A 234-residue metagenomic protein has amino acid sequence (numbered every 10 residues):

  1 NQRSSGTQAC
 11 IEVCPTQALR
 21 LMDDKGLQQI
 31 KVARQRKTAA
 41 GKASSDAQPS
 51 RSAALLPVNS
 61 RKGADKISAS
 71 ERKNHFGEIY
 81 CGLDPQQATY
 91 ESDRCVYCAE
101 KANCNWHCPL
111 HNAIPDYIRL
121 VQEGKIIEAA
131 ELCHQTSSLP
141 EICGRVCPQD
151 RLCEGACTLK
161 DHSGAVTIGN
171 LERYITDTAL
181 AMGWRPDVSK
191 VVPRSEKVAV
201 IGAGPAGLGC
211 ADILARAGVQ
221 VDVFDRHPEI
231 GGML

Functional and structural regions predicted by a protein language model:
N1-K197: Ferredoxin-type iron-sulfur electron-transfer modules and their immediate structural context
I11, A211, G231: Short glycine-/small-residue-rich flexible loop motifs, especially phosphate/cofactor-binding loops
V32-A33, D212, M233-L234: Short acidic, glycine/serine/threonine-rich loops at helix termini
Y117, P205, G232-M233: Gly/Ser/Thr-rich helix-start
S138, G204-P205, E229: Residue-level detector of alpha-helix initiation sites
L152, G209, G232: Conserved SAM/SAH-binding loop-helix junction of Class I S-adenosyl-L-methionine-dependent methyltransferases
K197-D222: N-terminal Rossmann-like FAD-binding beta1-loop-alpha1 element of flavoenzymes
V219-G232: Glycine-rich FAD pyrophosphate-binding loop
